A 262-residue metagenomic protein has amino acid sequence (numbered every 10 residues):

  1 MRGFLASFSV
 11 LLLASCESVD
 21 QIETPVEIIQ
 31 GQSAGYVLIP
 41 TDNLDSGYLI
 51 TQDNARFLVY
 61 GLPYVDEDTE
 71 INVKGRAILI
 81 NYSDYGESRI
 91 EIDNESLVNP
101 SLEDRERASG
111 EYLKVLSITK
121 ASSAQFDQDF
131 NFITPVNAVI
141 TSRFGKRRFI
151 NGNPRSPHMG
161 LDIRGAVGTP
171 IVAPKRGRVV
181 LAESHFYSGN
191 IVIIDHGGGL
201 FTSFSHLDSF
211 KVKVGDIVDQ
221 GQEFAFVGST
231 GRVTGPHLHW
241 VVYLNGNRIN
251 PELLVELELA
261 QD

Functional and structural regions predicted by a protein language model:
M1-F4: Positively charged n-region of N-terminal signal peptides that target proteins for export
A6-A14: Bacterial N-terminal signal peptides
E17-V139, R143: Non-catalytic extracellular/periplasmic "stalk" and linker regions immediately N-terminal to catalytic or recognition
I133-D262: Catalytic cores of peptidoglycan-degrading enzymes
